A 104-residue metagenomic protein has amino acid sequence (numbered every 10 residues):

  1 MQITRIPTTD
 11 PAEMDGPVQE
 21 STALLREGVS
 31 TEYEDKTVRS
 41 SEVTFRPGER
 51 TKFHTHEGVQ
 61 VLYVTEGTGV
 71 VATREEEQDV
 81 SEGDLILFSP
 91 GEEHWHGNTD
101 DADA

Functional and structural regions predicted by a protein language model:
M1-T37: A short, N-terminal "cap"/entry segment at the start of jelly-roll beta-barrel domains of the cupin/DSBH fold
R26-E27, R39-H56, P90: Conserved short histidine dyad/triad with adjacent acidic residue
S40, V61, L87-F88, D101-A104: A short hydrophobic beta-strand segment most commonly corresponding to one strand of the jelly-roll/cupin
E42-R46, T55-T73: Short, conserved beta-strand element in jelly-roll/cupin
R74-G91: Short acidic-glycine-tyrosine-enriched beta hairpin
G97-T99: Asparagine-centered strand-capping/turn motif at beta-strand->loop junctions
